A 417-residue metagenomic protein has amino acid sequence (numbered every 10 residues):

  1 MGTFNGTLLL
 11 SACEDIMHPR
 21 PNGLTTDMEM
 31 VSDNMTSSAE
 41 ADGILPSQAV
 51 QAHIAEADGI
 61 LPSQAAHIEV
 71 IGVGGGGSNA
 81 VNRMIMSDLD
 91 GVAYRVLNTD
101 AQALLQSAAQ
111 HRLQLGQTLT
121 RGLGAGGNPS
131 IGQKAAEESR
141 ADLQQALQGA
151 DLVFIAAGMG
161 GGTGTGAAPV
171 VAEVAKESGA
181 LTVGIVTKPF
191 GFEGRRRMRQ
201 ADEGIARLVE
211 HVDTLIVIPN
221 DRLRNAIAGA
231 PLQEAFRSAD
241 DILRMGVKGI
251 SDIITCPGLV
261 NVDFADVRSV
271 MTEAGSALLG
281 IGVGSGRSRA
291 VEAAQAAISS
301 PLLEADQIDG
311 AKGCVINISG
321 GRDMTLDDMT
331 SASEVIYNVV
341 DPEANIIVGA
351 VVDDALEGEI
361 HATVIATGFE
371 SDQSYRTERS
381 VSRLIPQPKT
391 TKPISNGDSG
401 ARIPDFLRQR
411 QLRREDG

Functional and structural regions predicted by a protein language model:
G2-G417: Tubulin/FtsZ superfamily GTPase core signature
